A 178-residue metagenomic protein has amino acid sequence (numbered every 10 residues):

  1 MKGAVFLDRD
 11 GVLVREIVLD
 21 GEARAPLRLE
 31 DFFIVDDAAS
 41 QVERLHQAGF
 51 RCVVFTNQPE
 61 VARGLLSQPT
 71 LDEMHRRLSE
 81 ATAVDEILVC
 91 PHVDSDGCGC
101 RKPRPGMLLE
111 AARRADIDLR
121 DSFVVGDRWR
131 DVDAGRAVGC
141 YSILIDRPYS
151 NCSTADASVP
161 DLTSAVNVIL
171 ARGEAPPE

Functional and structural regions predicted by a protein language model:
M1-R51: Active-site neighborhood of HAD-like aspartate-dependent phosphohydrolases
G3, Q68-E86, S95-V124, R128-E178: Asp-based, Mg2+/Mn2+-dependent phosphohydrolase catalytic module
L7-R9, T56, G126-D127: Active-site flanking residues adjacent to catalytic metal/cofactor-binding acidic residues
D10, P59, R104: Anionic group-transfer/hydrolysis microenvironments
V14-E16, G21, R63, D133 (+2 more regions): Conserved protein kinase catalytic core
R15-I17, P91, D146: Residue-level signal for short segments within beta-strands and strand-turn junctions of well-structured beta-sheet
L27-V35, G64-Q68, R101, A155: Flexible, glycine- and charge-enriched loops at secondary-structure boundaries
A38-H75, V84-D96, G135: Substrate-recognition element of Asp-dependent hydrolases with the DxDx(T/V) motif
